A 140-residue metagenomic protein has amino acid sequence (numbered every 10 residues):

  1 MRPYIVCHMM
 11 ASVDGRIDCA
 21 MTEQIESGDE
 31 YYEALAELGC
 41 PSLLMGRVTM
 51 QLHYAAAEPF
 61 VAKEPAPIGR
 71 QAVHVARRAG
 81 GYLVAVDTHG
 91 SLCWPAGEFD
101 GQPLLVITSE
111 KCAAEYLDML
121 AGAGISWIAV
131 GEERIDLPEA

Functional and structural regions predicted by a protein language model:
M1-F99: N-terminal nucleotide/polyanion-binding subdomain common to many enzyme families
M9-A11, D87, T108-E110, A129-G131: Short, structured patches in soluble enzyme cores that scaffold and shape functional sites
L44, V84, L105-I107, I128: Hydrophobic/aromatic beta-strand patches that form the interior of the parallel beta-sheet core in alpha/beta enzyme
G101-L104, G124: A short alpha->loop->secondary-structure connector
K111-A140: A glycine-rich beta-strand to alpha-helix segment that forms a phosphate/ribose-binding loop at ligand/cofactor sites
